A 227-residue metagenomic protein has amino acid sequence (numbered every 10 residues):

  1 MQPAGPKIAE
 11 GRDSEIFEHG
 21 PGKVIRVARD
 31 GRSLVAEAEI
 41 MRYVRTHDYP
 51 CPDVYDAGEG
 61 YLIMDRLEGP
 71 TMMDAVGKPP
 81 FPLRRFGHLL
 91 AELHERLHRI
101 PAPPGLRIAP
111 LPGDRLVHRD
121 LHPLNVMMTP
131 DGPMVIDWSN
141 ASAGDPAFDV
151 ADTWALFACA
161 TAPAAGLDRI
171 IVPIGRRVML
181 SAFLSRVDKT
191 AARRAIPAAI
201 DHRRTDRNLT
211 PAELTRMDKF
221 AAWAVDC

Functional and structural regions predicted by a protein language model:
Q2-E37, R42: ATP-binding glycine-rich loop module of kinase domains
E18-K23, M128-M134: Active-site beta-strand-loop-beta-strand hairpin of nuclease catalytic cores that positions key catalytic residues
R45-P50, M73-A109, L116-L124, M128 (+1 more regions): Conserved kinase catalytic-core helix
D53-A57: Conserved beta3 strand of the protein kinase N-lobe
E59, A155-C227: Helix-rich C-terminal or lid/interface subdomains of diverse kinases
E59-T71: Conserved short submotifs of the Hanks-type protein kinase catalytic core that shape the nucleotide-binding pocket
G132-I171: Active-site Asp-x-Gly
